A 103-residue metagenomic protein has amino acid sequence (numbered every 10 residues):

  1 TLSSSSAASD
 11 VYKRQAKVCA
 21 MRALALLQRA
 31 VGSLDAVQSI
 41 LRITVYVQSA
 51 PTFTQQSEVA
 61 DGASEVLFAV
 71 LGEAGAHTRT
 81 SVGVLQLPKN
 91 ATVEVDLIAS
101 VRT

Functional and structural regions predicted by a protein language model:
T1-A8, Y12: Single conserved hydrophobic/aromatic residue that forms the stacking wall/gate of nucleotide- or nucleobase-binding
Q15-A30, A63-V66: Short, well-ordered amphipathic alpha-helical segments that serve as non-catalytic structural scaffolds within diverse
A23, V37, L85-K89: A short beta-turn/loop motif at secondary-structure boundaries
L26-V37, E73: Surface-exposed helix-capping loop/turn segments at secondary-structure junctions
L41-A50: Short, well-ordered beta-strand segments in beta-rich or mixed alpha/beta enzyme and ligand-binding folds
S49, A99-T103: Beta-strand elements of well-folded, non-transmembrane domains
Q55-V93: Short, conserved loop-to-beta-strand elements that form functional interface hotspots
